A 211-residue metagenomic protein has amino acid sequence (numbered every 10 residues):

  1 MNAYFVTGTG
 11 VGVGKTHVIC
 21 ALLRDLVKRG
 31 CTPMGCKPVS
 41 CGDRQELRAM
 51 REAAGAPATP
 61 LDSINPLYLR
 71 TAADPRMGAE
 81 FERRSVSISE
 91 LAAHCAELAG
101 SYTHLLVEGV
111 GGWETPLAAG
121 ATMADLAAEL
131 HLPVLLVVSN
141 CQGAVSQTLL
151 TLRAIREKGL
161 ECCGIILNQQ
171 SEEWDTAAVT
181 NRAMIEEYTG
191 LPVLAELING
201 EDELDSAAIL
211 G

Functional and structural regions predicted by a protein language model:
A3, H17-S85, S89, H94-E97: N-terminal phosphate/diphosphate-binding loop that engages ATP/GTP or pyrophosphate donors across diverse enzyme folds
V6-T7: Hydrophobic anchor at the beta1->P-loop junction of P-loop NTPases
G10: Conserved glycine-rich cofactor-binding loop
V13-G14: Conserved glycine(s) of the Walker
L22, C41, V110-G190, A195: Conserved catalytic-core segment of NTP-binding enzymes
E46, P75-A79, P116-A118, Q147 (+2 more regions): Short, well-ordered secondary-structure micro-motifs
L91, C95-A119: Switch II (G3) loop of P-loop NTPases
E196-G211: Short, basic/aromatic-enriched C-terminal tail that caps enzymatic domains
